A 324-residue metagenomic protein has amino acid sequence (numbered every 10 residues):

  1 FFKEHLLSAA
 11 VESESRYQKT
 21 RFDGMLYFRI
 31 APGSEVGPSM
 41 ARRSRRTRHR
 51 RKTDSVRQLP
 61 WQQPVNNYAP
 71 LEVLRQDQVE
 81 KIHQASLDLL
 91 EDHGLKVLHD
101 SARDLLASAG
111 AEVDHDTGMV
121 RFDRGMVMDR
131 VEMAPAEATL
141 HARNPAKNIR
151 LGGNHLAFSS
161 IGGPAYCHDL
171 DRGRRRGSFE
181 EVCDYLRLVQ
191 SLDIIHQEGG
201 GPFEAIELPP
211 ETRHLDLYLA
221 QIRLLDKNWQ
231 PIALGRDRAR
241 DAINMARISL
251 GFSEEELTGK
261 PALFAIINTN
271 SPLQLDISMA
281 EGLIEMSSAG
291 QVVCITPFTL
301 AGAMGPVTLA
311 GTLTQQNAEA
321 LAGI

Functional and structural regions predicted by a protein language model:
K3, S8-A10, E35: Detector for intrinsically disordered, low-structure N-terminal pre-sequences
K3-E4, E14, E80: Hydrophobic residues within membrane-embedded alpha helices
A9-A10, T20, A31: Ala/Thr-enriched low-complexity intrinsically disordered regions
E12, Y17-K19, P38: Low-complexity, intrinsically disordered segments with a bias for serine/threonine
L26-F28, V36-E181: Acidic/polar, glycine-rich intrinsically disordered N-terminal extensions of enzymes
G173-I324: Helix-rich catalytic cores of soluble enzyme domains
